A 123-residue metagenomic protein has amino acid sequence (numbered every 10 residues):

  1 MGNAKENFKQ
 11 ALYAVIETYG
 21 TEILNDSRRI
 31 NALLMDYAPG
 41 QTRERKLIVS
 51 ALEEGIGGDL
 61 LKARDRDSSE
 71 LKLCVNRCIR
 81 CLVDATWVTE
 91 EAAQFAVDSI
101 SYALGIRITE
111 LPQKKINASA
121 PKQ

Functional and structural regions predicted by a protein language model:
M1-I116: Charged, amphipathic alpha-helical regulatory modules used for macromolecular assembly or allosteric control
N117-Q123: Low-complexity, Pro/Ser/Thr/Gly/Ala-rich intrinsically disordered linkers and tails that serve as
